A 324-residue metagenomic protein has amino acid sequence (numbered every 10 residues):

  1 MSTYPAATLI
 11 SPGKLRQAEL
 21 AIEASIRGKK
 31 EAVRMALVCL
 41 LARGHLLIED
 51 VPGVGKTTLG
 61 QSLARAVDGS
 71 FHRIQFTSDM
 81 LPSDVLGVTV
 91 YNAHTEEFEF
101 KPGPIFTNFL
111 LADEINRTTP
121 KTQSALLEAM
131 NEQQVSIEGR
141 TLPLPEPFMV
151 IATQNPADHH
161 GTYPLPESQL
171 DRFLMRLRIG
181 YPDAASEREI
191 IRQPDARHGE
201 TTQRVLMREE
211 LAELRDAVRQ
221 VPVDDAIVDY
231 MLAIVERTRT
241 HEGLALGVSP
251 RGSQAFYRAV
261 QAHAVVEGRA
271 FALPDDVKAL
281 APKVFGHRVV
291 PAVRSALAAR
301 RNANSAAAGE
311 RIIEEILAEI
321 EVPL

Functional and structural regions predicted by a protein language model:
S2-P5, L9, T240-L324: C-terminal engagement/docking regions of AAA+ P-loop ATPases
L9-V54: Pre-Walker A (pre-P-loop) alpha-helix and adjacent loop at the N terminus of AAA/AAA+ ATPase modules, a conserved
R34-V38, Y91-L111, R140: Conserved alpha-helical scaffold flanking the Walker A/P-loop in AAA+ ATPase domains
L37-T77: Walker A/P-loop
D50, D113-E114, A125: Walker B catalytic acidic pair
V51, V85, T153: P-loop (Walker A) phosphate-binding loop of NTP-binding proteins
A66-H94: AAA+/P-loop NTPase substrate/partner-engagement loops
N92-E97, T118-T122, M130-V221, Q261-V266: Canonical AAA+ ATPase core
